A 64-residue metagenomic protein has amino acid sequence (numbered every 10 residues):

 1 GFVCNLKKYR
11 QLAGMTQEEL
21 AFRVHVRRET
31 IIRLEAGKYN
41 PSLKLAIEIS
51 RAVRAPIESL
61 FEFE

Functional and structural regions predicted by a protein language model:
C4-R23: Short basic helix-loop element that most often maps to the first helix and adjoining turn of HTH DNA-binding modules
N5, T16, S42-L45, P56: Residues that mark the N-terminal boundary/hinge immediately upstream of a DNA-recognition element
L6, L20-A21, I31-L34, L60: Conserved hydrophobic/aromatic packing and binding residues within compact polymer-binding modules
H25, K44-S59: DNA major-groove recognition helix of helix-turn-helix/homeodomain DNA-binding modules
V26-Y39: Recognition helix of helix-turn-helix/homeodomain-like DNA-binding domains that insert into the DNA major groove
